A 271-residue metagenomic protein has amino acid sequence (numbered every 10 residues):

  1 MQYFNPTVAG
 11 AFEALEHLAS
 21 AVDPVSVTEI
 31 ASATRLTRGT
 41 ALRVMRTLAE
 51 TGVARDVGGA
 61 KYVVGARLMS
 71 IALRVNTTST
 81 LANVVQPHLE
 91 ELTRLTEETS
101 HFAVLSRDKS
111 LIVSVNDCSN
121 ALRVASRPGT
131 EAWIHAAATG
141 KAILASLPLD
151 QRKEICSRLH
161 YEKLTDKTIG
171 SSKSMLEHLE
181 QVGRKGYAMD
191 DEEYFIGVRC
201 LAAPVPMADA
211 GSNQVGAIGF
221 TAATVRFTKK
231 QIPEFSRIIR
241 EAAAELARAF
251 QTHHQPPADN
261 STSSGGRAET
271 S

Functional and structural regions predicted by a protein language model:
M1-A82, E90, A244-T252, E269: N-terminal helix-turn-helix
F4-V8, G65, T78, A82 (+7 more regions): Short, structured helix-loop boundary elements
A54-R55, F102-A103, V205: A structural signal for short hydrophobic beta-strand segments in well-ordered beta-sheet cores
A60-L159: Amphipathic alpha-helical effector-binding/dimerization core of metabolite-sensing transcriptional regulators
S106-K141, K163, K167-P206, A258-S271: Intrinsically disordered, acidic Ser/Thr/Pro-rich low-complexity regulatory segments
E154, H160, A243-S271: Cysteine/selenocysteine-centered motifs that mediate thiol-based redox chemistry or coordinate metal-sulfur cofactors
S171-A243, R248: Extended hydrophobic
